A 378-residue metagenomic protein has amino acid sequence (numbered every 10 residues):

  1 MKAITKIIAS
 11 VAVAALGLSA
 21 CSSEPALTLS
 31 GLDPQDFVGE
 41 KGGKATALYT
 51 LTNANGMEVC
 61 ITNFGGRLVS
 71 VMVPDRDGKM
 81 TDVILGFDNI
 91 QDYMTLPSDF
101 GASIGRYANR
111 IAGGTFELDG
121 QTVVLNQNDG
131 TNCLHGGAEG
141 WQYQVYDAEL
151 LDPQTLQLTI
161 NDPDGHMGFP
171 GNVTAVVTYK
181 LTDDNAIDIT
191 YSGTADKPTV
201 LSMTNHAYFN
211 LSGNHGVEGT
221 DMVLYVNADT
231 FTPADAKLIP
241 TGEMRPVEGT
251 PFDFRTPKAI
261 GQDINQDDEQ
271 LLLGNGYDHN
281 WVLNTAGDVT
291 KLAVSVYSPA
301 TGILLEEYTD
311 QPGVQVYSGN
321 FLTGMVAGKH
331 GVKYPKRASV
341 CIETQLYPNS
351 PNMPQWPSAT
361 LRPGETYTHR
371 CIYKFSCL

Functional and structural regions predicted by a protein language model:
M1-I8: Bacterial N-terminal signal peptides that target proteins for export
L18-A20: C-terminal motif of bacterial Sec signal peptides marking the signal peptidase cleavage site
S22-M57, N63-L378: An exposed, glycine/acidic-rich loop-and-rim segment of catalytic or binding clefts
